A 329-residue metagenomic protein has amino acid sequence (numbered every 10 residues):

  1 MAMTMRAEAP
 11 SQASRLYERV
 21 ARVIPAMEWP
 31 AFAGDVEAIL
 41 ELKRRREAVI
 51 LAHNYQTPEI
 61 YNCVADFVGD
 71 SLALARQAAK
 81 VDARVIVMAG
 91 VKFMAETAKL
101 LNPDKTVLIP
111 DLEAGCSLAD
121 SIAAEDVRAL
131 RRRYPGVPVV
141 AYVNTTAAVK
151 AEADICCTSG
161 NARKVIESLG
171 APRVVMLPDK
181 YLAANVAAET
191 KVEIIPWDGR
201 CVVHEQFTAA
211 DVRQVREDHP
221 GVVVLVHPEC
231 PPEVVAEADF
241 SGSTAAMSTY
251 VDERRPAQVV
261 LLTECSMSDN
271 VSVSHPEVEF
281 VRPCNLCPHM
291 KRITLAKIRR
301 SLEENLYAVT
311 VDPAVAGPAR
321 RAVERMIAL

Functional and structural regions predicted by a protein language model:
A2-L329: Active-site loop-to-helix "anion-binding N-cap" substructures in soluble metabolic enzymes
